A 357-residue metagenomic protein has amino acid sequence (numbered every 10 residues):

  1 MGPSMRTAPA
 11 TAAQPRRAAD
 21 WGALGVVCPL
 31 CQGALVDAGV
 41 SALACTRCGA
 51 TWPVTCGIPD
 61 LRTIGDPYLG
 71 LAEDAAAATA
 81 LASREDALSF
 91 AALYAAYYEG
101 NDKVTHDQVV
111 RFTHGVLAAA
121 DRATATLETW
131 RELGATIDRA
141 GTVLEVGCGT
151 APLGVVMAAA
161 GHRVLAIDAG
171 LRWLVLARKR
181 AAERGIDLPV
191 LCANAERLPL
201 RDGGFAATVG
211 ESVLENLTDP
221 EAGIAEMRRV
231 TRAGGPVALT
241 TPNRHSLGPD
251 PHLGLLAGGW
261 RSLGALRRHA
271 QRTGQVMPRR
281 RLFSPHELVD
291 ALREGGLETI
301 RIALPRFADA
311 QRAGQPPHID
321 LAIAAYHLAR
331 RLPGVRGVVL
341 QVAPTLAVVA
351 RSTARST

Functional and structural regions predicted by a protein language model:
G2-V27, A34, P285-D290, I300-T357: A C-terminal cap/extension of S-adenosyl-L-methionine-dependent methyltransferases that defines the acceptor-substrate
P9-A96: N-terminal auxiliary segments of SAM/dcSAM-dependent transferases
R62-D138, V156: Conserved class I S-adenosyl-L-methionine
L144, T150-R197: Class I SAM-dependent methyltransferase SAM/SAH-binding core
V209: A conserved beta-strand element that flanks and buttresses the S-adenosyl-L-methionine
E221-P236: A short glycine-rich, Lys/Arg-flanked "PGG" loop and its adjoining helix->strand segment in the class I
A238-A265: Conserved class I S-adenosyl-L-methionine
Q271-E287: Acceptor-substrate binding/catalytic loop of class I
